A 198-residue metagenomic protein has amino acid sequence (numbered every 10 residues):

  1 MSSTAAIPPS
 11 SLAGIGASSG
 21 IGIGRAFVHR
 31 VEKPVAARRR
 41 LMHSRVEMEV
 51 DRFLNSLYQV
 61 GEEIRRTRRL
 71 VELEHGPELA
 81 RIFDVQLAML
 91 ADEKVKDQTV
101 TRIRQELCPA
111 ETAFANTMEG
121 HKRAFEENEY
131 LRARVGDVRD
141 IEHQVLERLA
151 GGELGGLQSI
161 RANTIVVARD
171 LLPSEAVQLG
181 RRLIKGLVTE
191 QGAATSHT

Functional and structural regions predicted by a protein language model:
M1-T198: Non-catalytic, soluble scaffold/interaction modules
